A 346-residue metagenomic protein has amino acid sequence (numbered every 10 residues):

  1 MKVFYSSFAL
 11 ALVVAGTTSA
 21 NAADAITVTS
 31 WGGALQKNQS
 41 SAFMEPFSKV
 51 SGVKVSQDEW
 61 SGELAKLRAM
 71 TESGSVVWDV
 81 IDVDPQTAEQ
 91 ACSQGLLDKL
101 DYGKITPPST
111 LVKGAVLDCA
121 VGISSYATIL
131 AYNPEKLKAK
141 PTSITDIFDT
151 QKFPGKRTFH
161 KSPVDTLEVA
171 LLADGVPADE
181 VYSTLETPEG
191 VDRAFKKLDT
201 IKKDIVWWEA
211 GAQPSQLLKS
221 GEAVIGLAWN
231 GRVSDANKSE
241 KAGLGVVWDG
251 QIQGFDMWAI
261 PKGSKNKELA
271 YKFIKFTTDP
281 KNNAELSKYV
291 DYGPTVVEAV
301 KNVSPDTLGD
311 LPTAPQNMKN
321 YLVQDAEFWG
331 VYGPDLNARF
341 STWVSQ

Functional and structural regions predicted by a protein language model:
S7-G16: Bacterial N-terminal signal peptides
T17-A22: Sec/Tat signal peptide C-region and signal peptidase I cleavage site
A23-A91: Early extracytoplasmic/lumenal segment of secretory-pathway proteins
G33-S40, V76-W78, D82-S215, K219: Extracytoplasmic ligand-binding site segments that recognize negatively charged/polar headgroups
A88-Q90, I225-G243: A ligand-binding cleft/hinge motif common to bilobed small-molecule-binding domains
T110, Y126-T128, V191-T200, K238-S264: Periplasmic-binding protein-like
D256, P261-Y321: Mature extracytoplasmic/periplasmic domains
Q316-Q346: Conserved C-terminal helix/tail region of periplasmic/extracytoplasmic solute-binding proteins
